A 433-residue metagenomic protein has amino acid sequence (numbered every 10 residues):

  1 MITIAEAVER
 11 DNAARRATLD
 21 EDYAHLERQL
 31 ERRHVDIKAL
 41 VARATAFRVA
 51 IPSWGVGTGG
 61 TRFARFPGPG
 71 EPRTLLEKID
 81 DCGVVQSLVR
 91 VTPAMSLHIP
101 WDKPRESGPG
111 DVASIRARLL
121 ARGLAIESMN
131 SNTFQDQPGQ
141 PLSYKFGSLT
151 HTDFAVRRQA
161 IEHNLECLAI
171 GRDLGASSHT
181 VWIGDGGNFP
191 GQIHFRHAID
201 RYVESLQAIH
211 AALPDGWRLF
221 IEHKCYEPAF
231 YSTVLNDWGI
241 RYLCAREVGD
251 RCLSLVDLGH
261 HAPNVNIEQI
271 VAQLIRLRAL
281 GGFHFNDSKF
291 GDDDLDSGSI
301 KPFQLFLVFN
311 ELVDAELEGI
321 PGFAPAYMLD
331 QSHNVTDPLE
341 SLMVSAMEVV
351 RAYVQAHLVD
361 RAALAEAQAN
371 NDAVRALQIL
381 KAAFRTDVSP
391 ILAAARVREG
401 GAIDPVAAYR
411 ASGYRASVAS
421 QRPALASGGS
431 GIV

Functional and structural regions predicted by a protein language model:
M1-G60, A64-F66, L76-E77, G83 (+7 more regions): Histidine-acidic metal/acid-base catalytic patches
E31-I37, K78-C82, G108-L119, L165: Short alpha-helical segments and helix-capping/turn motifs at coil-helix boundaries
K38, R43-G55, V89-R90, D102-G139: Glycine-rich, aromatic-flanked loop segments that form ligand/cofactor-binding clefts across common enzyme folds
G59-F66, K103-D111, Q137-R158, I183-R196: Surface-exposed, active-site-proximal loop segments in enzymatic domains
L75-K78, R90-W101: Active-site loop/lid in soluble adenylation, ligation, and acyl-transfer enzymes
A94-L97, I126-S131, G175-I183, W217-E222 (+1 more regions): Short beta-strand segments at enzyme active-site cores
I115-L119, T152-S178, A198-L213: An active-site-proximal structural segment forming one wall of the substrate-binding cleft that immediately precedes
Y144-L149, V181-A198, L219-T233, F290-G291 (+1 more regions): Active-site-proximal beta-alpha loop/turn segments in soluble metabolic enzymes
